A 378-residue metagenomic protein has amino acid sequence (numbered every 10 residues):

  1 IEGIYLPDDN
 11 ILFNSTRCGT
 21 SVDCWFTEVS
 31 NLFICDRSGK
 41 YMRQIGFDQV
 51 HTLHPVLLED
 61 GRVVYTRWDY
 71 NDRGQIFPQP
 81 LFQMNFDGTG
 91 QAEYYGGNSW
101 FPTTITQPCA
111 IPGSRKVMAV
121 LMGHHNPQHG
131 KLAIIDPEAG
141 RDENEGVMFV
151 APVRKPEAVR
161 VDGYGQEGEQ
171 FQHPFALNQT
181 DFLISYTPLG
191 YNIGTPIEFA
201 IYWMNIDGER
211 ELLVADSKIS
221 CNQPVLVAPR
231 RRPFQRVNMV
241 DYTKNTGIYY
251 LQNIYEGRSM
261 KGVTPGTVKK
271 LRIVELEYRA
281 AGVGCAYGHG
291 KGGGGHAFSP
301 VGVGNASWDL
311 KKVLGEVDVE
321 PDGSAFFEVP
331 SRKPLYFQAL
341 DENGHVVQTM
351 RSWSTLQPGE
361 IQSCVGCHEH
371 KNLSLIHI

Functional and structural regions predicted by a protein language model:
L6-D8, L58-E59, P112-G113, L177-N178: Residue-level detector of Asp-centered blade-edge/turn motifs that repeat once per structural unit in beta-propeller
I11-S15, V63-R67, K116-V120, F182-S185: Residue position within the beta-strands of beta-propeller blades
R17, D69, G123-H124, E138 (+1 more regions): Residue-level signature of beta-propeller blades and closely related beta-rich strand-turn architectures in secreted
S21-N31, R73-F82, N126-D136, I193-Y202: Structural motif
T104-V120, D162-L177: Signature of short aromatic-glycine-proline-rich micro-motifs recurring in repeat-based ectodomains
I135-V147: Short loop/turn segments immediately following beta-strands, especially the blade-tip and inter-blade linker loops
I201, I361-N372: The canonical Cys-X-X-Cys-His
H377-I378: Conserved small/polar residues in nucleotide/adenosyl-binding loops
